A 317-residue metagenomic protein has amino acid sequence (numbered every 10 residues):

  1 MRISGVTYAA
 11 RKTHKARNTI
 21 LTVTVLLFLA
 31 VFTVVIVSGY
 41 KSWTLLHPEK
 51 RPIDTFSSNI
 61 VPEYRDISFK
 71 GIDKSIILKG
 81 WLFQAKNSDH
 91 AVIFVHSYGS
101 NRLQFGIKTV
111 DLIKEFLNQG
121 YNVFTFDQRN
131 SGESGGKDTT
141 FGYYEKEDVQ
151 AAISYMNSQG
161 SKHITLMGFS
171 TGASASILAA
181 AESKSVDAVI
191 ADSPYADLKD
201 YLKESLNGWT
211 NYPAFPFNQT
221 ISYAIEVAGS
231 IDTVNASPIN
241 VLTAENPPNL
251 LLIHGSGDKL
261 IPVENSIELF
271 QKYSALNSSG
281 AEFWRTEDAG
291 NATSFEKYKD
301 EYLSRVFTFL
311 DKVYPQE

Functional and structural regions predicted by a protein language model:
T22-I72, K79-W81: An N-terminal hydrophobic leader/cap segment in hydrolases
G99-I113, Q128: The serine-hydrolase catalytic nucleophile loop
I113-G135: Conserved alpha/beta-hydrolase
T139-Q159: Alpha/beta-hydrolase active-site loop
A181-I231: Hydrolase active-site cap/lid region
E245-N246, L252-H254, D258: Short beta-strand/loop motif that positions the catalytic acidic residue of the alpha/beta-hydrolase fold
P262-K272: Short alpha-helix in the alpha/beta-hydrolase fold that links the catalytic acid
A289-K299: Catalytic histidine-centered segment of alpha/beta-hydrolase-like enzymes
